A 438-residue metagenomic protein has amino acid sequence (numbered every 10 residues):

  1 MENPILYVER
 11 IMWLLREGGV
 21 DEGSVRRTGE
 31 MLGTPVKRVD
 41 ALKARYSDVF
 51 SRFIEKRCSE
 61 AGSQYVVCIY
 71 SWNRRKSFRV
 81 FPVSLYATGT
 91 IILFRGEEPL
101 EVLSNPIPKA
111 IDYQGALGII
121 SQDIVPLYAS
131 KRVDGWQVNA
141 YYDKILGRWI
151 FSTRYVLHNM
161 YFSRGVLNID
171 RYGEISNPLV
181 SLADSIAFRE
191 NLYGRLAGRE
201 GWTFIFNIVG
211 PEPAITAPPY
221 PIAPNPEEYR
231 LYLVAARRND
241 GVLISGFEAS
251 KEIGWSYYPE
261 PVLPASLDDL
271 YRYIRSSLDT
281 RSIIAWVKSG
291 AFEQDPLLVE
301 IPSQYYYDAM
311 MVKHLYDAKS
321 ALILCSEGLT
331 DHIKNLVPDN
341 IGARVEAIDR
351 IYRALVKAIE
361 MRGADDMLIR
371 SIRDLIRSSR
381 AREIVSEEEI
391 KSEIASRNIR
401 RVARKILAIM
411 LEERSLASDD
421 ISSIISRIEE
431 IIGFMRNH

Functional and structural regions predicted by a protein language model:
E2-H438: Core nucleotide-handling region used for phosphoryl-transfer chemistry
